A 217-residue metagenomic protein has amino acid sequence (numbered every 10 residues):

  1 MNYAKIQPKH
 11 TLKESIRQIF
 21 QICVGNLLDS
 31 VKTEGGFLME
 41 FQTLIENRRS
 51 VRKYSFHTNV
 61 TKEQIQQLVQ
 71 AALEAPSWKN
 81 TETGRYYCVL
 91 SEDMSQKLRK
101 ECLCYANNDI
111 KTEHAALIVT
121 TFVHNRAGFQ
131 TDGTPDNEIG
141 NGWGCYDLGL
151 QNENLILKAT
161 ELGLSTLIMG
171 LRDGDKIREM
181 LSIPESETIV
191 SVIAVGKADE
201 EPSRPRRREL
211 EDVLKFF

Functional and structural regions predicted by a protein language model:
Q7-P8, E14-F20: Cationic, amphipathic, low-complexity segments that mediate targeting or membrane/lipid association
I19-L38: Short, Lys/Arg-enriched N-terminal segments with co-localized hydrophobic residues within the first ~10-30 amino acids
T43-V51, F56-N59, T131, S191-F217: C-terminal helix-cap and adjacent tail motif
Q64, S77-L148: Glycine/small-residue-rich phosphate/adenosyl-binding loop
A72-L73, I118, D136-M180: Small-aliphatic-rich amphipathic alpha-helix that forms the alpha element of a beta-alpha
N108-H114, I183-R204: A glycine-rich helix N-cap at a beta->alpha junction
